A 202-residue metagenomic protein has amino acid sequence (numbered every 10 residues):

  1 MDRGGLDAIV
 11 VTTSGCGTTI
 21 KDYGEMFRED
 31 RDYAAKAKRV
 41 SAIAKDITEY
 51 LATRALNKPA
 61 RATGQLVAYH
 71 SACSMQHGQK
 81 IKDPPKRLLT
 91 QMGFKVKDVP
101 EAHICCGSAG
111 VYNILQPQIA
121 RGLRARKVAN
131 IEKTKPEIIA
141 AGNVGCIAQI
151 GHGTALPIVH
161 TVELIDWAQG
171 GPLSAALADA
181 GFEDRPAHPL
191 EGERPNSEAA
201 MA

Functional and structural regions predicted by a protein language model:
M1-A202: Iron-sulfur cluster-binding electron-transfer modules in prokaryotic oxidoreductases
